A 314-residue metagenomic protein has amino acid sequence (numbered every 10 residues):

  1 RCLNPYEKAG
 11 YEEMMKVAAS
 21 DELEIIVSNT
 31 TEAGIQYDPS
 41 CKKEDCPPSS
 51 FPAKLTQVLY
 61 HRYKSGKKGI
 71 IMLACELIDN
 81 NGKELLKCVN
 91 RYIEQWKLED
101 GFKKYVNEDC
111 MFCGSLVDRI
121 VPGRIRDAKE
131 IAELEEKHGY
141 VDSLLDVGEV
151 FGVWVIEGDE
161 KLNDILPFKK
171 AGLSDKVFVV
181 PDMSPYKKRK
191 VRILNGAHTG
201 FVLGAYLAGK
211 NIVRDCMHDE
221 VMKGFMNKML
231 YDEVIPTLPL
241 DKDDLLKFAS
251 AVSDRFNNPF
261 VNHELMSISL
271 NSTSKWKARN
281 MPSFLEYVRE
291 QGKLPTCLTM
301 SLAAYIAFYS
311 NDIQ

Functional and structural regions predicted by a protein language model:
R1-Q314: Substrate/ligand-engaging "lid" and interaction regions
